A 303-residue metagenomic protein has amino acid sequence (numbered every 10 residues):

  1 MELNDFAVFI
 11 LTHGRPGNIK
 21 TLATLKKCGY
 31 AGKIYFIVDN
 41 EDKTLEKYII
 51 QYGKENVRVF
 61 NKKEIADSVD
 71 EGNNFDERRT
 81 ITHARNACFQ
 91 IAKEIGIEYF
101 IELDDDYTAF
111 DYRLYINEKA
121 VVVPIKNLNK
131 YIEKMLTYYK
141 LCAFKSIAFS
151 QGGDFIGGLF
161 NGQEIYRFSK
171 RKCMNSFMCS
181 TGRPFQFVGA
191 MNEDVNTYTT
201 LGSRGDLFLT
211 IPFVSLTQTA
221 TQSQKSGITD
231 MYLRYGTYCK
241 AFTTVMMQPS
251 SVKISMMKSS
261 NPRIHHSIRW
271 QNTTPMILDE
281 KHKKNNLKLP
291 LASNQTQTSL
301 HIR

Functional and structural regions predicted by a protein language model:
M1-K27: N-proximal low-complexity "stem/linker" segments adjacent to membrane-targeting elements
L3-F6, P16-G17, G189-M191, V195-R303: C-terminal catalytic/acceptor-binding lobe
I10-T12, I37-N40, P212: Short beta-strand/turn micro-motifs composed of small residues that flank or help shape donor/cofactor-binding pockets
H13-G17, D42-K43, Y107-F110, D154-I156: Short acidic, S/G/P-rich loop/turn micro-motifs used as interaction or catalytic elements
T21-K27, L45-E55, I165, T244: Short, aromatic/basic amphipathic alpha-helical patches
D39-L103, T108-A120: Active-site-proximal specificity loops/subdomain of glycosyltransferases
Y99-D104, K145-S150, F208-P212, K253-M256: A structural signal for short, well-ordered beta-strand segments and their strand-loop junctions that often border
T108-T199: Conserved catalytic core of nucleotide-sugar-dependent glycosyltransferases
